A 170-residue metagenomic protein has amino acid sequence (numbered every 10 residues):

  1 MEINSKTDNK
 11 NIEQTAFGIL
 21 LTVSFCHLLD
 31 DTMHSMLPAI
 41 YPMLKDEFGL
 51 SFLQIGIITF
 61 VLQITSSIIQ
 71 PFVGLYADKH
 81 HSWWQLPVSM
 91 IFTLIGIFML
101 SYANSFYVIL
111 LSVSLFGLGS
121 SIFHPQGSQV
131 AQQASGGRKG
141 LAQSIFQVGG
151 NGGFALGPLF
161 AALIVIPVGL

Functional and structural regions predicted by a protein language model:
T22-P42, F48-L50, V73: Extracytoplasmic
S35, Q63-P71, F154-A155: Residue-level signature of mid-helix packing/kink "hotspots" within the transmembrane helices of 12-pass Major
G49, H81, Y102-Y107, G136: Helix-breaking motifs and short loop linkers at transmembrane-helix boundaries and internal kinks in secondary membrane
I68-N104: Conserved MFS/SLC helix-loop-helix module at the cytosolic interface between two early adjacent transmembrane helices
G96, Y107-L115: Paired small-residue
S112-G149: Cytoplasmic helix-loop-helix junction between adjacent transmembrane helices in 12-TM secondary transporters
I145-L170: Helix-loop-helix hairpin linking two adjacent transmembrane segments in secondary transporters
